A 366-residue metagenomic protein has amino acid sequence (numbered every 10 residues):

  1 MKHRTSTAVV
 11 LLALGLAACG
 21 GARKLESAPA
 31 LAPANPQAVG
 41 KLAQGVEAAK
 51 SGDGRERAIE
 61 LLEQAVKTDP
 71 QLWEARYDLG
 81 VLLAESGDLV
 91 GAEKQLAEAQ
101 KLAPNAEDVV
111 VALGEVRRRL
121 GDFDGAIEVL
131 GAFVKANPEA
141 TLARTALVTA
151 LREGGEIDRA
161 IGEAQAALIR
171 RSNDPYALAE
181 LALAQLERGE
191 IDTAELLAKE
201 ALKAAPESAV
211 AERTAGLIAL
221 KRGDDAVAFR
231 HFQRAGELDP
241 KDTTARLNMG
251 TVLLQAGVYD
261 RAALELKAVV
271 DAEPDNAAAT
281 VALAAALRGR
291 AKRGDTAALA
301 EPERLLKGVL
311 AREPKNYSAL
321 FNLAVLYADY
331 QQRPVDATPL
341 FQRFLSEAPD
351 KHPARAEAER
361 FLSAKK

Functional and structural regions predicted by a protein language model:
G20-R23: Bacterial signal peptide processing site
P36-T68, E85, L183: Alpha-helical segment of the N-proximal tetratricopeptide repeat
V46, V81, E115, T149 (+6 more regions): Residue-level recognition of tetratricopeptide repeat
K50-L61, E85-E98, L120-A132, G154-A166 (+5 more regions): Structural signature of tandem alpha-helical TPR/SEL1-like repeats, specifically the intra-repeat loop/turn
T68, K101-L102, K135-N137, I169-R171 (+5 more regions): Structural marker of alpha-solenoid helical repeat scaffolds
G289, Y317, F321-K366: Terminal, low-structured helical/coil segments at or just beyond the last alpha-helical repeat
